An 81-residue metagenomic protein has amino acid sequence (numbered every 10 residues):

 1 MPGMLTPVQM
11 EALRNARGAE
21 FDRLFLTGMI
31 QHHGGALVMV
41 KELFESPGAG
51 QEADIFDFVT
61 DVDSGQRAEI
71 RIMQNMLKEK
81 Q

Functional and structural regions predicted by a protein language model:
M1-Q81: All-alpha RGS (Regulator of G-protein Signaling) helical domain and cognate RGS-like helical scaffolds
